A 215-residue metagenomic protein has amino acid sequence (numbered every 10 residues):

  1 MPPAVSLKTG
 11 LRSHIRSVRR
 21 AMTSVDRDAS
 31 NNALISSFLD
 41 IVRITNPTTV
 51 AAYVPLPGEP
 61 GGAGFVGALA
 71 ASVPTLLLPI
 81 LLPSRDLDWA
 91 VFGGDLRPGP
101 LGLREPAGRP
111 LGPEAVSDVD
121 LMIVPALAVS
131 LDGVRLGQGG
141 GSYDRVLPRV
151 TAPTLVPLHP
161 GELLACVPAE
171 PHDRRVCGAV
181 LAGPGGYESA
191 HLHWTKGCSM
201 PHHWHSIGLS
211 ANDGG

Functional and structural regions predicted by a protein language model:
M1-S6, S17, A21, S117-M122 (+2 more regions): Surface-exposed, charge/polar-rich loops and edge strands
P2-P113, S117: N-terminal active-site beta-alpha-beta segment that forms phosphate/nucleotide-binding and substrate-recognition loops
L11, L34, S142-Y143, R175: Internal, well-ordered alpha-helical segments in soluble enzyme and binding-protein domains
Y53, W89, S142-Y143, H159: Aromatic side chains
L127: Active-site/ligand-binding-proximal alpha/beta "capping" segment
